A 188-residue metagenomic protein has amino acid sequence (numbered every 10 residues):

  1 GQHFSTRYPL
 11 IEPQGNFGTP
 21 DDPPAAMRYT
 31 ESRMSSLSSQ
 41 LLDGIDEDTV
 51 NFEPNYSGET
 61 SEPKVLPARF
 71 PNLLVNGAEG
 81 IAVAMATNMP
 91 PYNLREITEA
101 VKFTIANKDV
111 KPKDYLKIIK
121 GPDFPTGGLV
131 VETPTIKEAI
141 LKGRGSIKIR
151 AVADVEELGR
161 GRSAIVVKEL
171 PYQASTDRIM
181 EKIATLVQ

Functional and structural regions predicted by a protein language model:
Q2-S146: Catalytic phosphate-handling regions of large nucleic-acid enzymes and associated NTPases
K148-E156, R160-Q188: Gly/Lys-enriched N-terminal cap/neck module of very large, oligomeric protein machines
